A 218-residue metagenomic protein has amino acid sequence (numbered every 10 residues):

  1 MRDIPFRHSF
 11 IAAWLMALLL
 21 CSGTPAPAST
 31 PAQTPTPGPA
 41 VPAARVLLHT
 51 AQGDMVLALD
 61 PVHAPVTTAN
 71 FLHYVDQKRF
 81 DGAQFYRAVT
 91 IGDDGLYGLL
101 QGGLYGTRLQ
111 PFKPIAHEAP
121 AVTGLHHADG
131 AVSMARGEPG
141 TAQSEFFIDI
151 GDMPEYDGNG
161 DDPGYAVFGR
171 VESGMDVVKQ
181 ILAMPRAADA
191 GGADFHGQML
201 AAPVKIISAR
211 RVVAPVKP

Functional and structural regions predicted by a protein language model:
R2-D3, C21-P218: Cyclophilin-like peptidyl-prolyl cis-trans isomerases
D3-A12: Twin-arginine (Tat) signal peptide motif
I11-S22: Bacterial N-terminal signal peptides
